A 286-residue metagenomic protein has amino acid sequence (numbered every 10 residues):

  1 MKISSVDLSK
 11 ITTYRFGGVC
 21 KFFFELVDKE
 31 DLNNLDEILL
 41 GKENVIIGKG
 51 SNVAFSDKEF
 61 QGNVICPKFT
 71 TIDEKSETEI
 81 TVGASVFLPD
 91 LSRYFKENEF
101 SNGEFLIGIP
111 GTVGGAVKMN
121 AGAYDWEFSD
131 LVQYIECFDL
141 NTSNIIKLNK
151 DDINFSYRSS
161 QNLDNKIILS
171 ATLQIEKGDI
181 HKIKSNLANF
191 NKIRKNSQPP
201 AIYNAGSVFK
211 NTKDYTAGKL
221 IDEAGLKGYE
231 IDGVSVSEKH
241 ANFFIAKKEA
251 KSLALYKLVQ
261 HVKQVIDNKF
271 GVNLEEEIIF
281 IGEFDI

Functional and structural regions predicted by a protein language model:
M1-V113, M119: Anion-binding (especially nucleotide phosphate/pyrophosphate-binding) glycine-rich loop and adjoining beta-alpha core
I3, K10, V53, F138-Q260 (+2 more regions): Phosphate/pyrophosphate- and phosphate-bearing ligand-binding catalytic cores of soluble enzymes
V53, F95, E104-I107, N120-E127 (+3 more regions): A generic local secondary-structure boundary/capping motif
N63, T78-I80, S101-F105, G115 (+4 more regions): Generic beta-strand structural signal
T71-D73, Q133-F138: Short polybasic amphipathic segments
V86-P89, M119-G122, D151-Y157: Short acidic (Asp/Glu) patches
L91, G114-F128, L148: Core subunits and conserved enzymes of cellular information-processing and envelope-translocation systems across
